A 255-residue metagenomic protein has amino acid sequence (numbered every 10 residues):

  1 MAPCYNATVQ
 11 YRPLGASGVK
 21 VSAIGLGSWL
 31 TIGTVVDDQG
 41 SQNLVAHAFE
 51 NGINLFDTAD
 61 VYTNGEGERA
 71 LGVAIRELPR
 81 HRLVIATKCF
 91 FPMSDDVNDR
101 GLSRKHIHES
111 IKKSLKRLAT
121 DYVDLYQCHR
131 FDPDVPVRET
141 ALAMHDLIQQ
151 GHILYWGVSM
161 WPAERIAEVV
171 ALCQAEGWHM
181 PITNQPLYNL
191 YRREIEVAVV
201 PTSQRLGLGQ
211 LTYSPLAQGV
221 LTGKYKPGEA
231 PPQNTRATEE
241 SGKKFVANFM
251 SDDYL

Functional and structural regions predicted by a protein language model:
M1-L83, Q149: N-terminal binding-site loop/beta-alpha segment at the start of enzyme catalytic domains that lines or forms
P3-N6, D132, V137-L255: Beta/alpha (TIM)-barrel catalytic core signal, keyed to glycine-rich beta->alpha loops juxtaposed to Asp/Glu that bind
Y11, V45, E68, G72 (+4 more regions): Generic structural signal for well-ordered alpha-helices, preferentially at hydrophobic/aromatic core positions
L14, L26, S41, A48 (+10 more regions): Conserved, mostly hydrophobic/aromatic
G15-G33, A86-D99, Y122, Q127: N-terminal small/glycine-rich loop or linker at the start of catalytic domains across soluble metabolic enzymes
V19-I24, G52-L55, P79-L83, T120-D124 (+4 more regions): Short, well-ordered coil/turn segments that N-cap beta-strands
V35-A48, G101-L118, I166-A171: Short, acidic/polar
H106-Q127, L147-Q150, Q174-E176: CE4/NodB-like, metal-dependent polysaccharide N-deacetylase domain that modifies extracellular/periplasmic N-acetylated
